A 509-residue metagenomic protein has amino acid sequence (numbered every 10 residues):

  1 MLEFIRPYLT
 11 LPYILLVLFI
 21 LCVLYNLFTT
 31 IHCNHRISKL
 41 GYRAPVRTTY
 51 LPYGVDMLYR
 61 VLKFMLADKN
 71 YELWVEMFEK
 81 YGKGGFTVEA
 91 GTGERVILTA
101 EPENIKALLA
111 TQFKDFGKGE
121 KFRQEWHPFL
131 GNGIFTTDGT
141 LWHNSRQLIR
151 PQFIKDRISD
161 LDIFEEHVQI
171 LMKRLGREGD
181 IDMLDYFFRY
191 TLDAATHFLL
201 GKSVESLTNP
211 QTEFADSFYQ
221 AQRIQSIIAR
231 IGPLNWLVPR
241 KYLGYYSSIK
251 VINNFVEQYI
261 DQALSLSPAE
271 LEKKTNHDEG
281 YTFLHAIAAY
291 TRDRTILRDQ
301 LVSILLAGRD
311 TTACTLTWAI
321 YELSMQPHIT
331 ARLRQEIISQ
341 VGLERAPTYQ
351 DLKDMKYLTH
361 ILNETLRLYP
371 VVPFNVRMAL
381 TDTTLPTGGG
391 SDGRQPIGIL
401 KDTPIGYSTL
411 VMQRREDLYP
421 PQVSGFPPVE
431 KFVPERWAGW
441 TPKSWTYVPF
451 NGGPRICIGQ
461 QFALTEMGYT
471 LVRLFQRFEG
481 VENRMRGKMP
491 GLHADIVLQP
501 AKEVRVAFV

Functional and structural regions predicted by a protein language model:
L2-N144, I158-R174, Y190, E205 (+3 more regions): N-terminal membrane-proximal hinge/A-helix region immediately C-terminal to the signal-anchor transmembrane segment
K118-H127, I158-L316, R332: Cytochrome P450 heme-thiolate monooxygenase catalytic core
I154-S159, Y349-K356, C457-G459: Conserved, non-catalytic sequence blocks in retroelement Pol enzymes and Pol-derived host proteins
T212-S217, E272-E279, E322-F374, A379-T381 (+5 more regions): Cytochrome P450 I-helix active-site segment
T311-S324, T470: Short, small-residue alpha-helix embedded
P327-I329, K443, I456, Q460-Q499: Cytochrome P450 heme-binding "Cys pocket" and the immediately downstream C-terminal segment
G406-W440: Conserved cytochrome P450 K-helix/beta-meander segment immediately N-terminal to the heme-binding cysteine loop
